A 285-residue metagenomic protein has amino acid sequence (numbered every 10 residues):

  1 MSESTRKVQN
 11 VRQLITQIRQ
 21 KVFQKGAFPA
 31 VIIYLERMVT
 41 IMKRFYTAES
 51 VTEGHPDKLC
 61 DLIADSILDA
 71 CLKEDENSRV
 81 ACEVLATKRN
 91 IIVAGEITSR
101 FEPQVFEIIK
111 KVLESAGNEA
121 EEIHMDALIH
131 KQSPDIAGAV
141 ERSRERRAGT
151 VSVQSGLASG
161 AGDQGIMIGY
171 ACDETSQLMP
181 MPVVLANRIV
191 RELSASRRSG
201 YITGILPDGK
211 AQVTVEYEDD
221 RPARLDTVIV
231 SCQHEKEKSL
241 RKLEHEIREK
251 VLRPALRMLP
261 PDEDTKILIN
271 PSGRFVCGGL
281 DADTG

Functional and structural regions predicted by a protein language model:
L14: Cationic, low-complexity basic patches in intrinsically disordered or flexible, solvent-exposed regions
K25-I41: Short, Lys/Arg-enriched N-terminal segments with co-localized hydrophobic residues within the first ~10-30 amino acids
V39-A81: N-terminal, positively charged regions that mediate nucleic acid binding
T47, R89, E114, E122-D281: Glycine-rich, mobile lid/loop segments that gate access to catalytic sites or pores
S78-G138: Conserved beta-ketoacyl condensing-enzyme motif
E96-P103, R274-G285: Short glycine/threonine-rich loop-to-helix capping motif typified by GTGT followed within a few residues by an Asp-Pro
